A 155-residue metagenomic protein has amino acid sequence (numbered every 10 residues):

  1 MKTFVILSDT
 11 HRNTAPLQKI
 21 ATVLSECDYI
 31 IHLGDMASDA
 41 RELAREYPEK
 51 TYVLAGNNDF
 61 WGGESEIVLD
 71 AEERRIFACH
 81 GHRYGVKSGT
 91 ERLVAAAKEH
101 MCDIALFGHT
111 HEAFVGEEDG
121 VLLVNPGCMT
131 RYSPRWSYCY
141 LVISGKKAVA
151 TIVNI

Functional and structural regions predicted by a protein language model:
M1-Y47, D59-S65, W136-S137, I143-K147 (+1 more regions): N-terminal active-site segment of His-dependent metallophosphoesterases
I6-S8, Y29-D35, Y52-N57, F77-H80 (+2 more regions): Active-site neighborhood of phospho(di)ester-bond hydrolases with catalytic His/Asp-centered motifs
H11-A15, A37-R41, N58-G63, Y84-G89 (+2 more regions): Active-site environment of divalent metal-dependent phosphoester hydrolases
Q18, D70-E72, K98-M101, E117-D119 (+1 more regions): Binuclear metal-dependent phosphoesterase catalytic core
R41, V94, G120: Short glycine-/small-residue-rich flexible loop motifs, especially phosphate/cofactor-binding loops
P48-K50, V121: A short helix->loop->beta-strand "cap" motif at the edges of active sites that frequently abuts
K50-S88: Helix-adjacent hinge/juxtasegments
T90-E99, H111: Non-DNA-binding regulatory cores of transcription-related proteins, predominantly C-terminal effector-binding
